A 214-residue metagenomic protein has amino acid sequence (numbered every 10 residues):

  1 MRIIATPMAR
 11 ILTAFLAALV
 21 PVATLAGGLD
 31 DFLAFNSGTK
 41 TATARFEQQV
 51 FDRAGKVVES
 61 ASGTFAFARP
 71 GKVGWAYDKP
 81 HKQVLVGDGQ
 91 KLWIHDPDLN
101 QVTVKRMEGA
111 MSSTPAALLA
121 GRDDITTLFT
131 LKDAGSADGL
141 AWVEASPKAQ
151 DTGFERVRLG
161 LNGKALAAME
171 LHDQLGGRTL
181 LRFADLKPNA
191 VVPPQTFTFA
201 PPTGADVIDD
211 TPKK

Functional and structural regions predicted by a protein language model:
R2-F15: Bacterial N-terminal signal peptides that target proteins for export
L19-V58, P201-K214: N-terminal leader/targeting segments and the immediate start of mature chains
G27, R122-L131: A short, amphipathic edge element
N36, M111-T126: Short, solvent-exposed helix-to-loop capping segments enriched in aromatics
A54, D98-N100, L175: Solvent-exposed strand-loop boundary residues in beta-sheet-rich modules
S62-S113, T179: An acidic-aromatic
T103, T126-T130, S136-T211: Gly/Pro-enriched, hydrophobic low-complexity segments that function as extracytoplasmic propeptides/linkers
